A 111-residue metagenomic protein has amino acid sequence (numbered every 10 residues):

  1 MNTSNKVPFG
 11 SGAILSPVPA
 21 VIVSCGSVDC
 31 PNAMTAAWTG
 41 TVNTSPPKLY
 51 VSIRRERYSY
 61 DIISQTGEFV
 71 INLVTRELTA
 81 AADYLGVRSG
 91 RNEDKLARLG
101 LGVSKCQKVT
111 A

Functional and structural regions predicted by a protein language model:
M1-A111: Active-site-proximal mixed secondary-structure blocks
